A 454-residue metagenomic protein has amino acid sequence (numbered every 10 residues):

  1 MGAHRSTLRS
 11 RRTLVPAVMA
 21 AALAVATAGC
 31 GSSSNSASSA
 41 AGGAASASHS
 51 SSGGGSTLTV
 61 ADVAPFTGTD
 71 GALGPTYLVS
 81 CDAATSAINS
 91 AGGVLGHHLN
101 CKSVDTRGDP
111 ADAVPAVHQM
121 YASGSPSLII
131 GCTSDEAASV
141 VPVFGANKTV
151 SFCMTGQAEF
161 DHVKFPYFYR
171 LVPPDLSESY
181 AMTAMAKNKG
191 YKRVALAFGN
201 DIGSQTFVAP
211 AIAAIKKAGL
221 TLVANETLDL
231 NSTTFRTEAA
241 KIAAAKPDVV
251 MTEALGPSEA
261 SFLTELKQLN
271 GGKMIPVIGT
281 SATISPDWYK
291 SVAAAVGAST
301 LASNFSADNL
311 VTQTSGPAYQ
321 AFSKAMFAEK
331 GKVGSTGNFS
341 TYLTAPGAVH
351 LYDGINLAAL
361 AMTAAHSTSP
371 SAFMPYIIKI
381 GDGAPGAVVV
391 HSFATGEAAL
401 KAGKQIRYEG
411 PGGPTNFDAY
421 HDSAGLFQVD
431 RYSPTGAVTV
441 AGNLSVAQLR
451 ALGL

Functional and structural regions predicted by a protein language model:
G2-A22, A26, C30-L454: Extracytosolic ligand-binding ectodomains
